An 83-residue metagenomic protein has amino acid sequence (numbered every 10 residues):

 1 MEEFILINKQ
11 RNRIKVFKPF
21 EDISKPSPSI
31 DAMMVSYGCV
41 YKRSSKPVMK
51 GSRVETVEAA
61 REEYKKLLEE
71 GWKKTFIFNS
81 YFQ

Functional and structural regions predicted by a protein language model:
M1-K66, E70, I77-Q83: Terminus-proximal functional modules
